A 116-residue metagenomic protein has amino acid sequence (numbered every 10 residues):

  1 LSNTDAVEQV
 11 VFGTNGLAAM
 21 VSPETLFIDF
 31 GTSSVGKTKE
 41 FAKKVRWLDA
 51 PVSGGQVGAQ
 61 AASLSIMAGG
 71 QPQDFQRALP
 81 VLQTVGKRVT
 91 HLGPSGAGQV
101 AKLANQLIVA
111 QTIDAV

Functional and structural regions predicted by a protein language model:
L1-N3, T32, G70, T112: Short glycine-/small-residue-rich Rossmann-like dinucleotide-binding loops
S2-G13: Glycine/threonine-rich flexible loop motifs
V10, T32-L107: Rossmann-fold dinucleotide-binding core
G16-A18: Extracellular beta-sheet repeat scaffolds used for adhesion and glycan interaction
S22-T25: A short helix->loop->beta-strand "cap" motif at the edges of active sites that frequently abuts
I28: Catalytic-core elements of nucleic-acid end-processing and repair enzymes
V109-V116: Active-site-proximal alpha-helical scaffold in enzymes
